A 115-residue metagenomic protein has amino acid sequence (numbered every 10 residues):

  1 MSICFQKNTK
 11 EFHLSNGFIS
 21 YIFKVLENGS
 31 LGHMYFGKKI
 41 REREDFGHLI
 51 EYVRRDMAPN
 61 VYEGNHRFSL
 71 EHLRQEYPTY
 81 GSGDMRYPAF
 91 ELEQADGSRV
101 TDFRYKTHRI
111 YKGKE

Functional and structural regions predicted by a protein language model:
M1-E115: N-terminal accessory beta-strand-rich subdomains and adjacent acidic, glycine-rich linkers that precede catalytic cores
